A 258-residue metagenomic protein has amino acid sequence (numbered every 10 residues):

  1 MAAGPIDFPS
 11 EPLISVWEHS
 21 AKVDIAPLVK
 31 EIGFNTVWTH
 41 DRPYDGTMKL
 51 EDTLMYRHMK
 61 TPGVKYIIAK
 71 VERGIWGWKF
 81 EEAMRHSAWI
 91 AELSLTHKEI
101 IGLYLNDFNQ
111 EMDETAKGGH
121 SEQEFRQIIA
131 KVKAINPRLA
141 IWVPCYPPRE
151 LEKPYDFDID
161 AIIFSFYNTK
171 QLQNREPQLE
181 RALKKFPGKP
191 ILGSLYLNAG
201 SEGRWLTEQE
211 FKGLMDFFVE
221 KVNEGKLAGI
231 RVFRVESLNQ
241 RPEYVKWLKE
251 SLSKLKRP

Functional and structural regions predicted by a protein language model:
M1-P258: Glycan-processing catalytic domains of CAZymes
